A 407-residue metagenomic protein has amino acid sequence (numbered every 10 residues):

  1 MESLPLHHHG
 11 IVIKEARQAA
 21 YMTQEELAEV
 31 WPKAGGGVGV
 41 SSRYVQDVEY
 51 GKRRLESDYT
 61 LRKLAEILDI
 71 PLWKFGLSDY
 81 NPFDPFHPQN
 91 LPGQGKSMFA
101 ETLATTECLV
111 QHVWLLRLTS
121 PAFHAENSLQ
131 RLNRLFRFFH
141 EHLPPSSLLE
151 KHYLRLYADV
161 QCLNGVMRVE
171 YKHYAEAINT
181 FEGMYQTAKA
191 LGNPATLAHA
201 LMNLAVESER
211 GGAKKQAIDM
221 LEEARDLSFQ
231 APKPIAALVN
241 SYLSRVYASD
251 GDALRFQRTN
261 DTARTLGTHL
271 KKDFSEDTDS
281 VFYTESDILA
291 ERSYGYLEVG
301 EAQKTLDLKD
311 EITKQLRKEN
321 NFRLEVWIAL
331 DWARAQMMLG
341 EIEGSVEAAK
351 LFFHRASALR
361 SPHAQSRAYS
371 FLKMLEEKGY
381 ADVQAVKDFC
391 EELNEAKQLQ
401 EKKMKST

Functional and structural regions predicted by a protein language model:
M1-H7, Q94-F99, L103-T407: Conserved binding/catalytic microenvironments
M1-V30: A short, Lys/Arg-rich alpha-helix, primarily the initiator
K14, A28, G39-S42, Q46 (+1 more regions): Key DNA-contacting residues within the recognition helix of helix-turn-helix
W31, E49, T60, L68 (+1 more regions): DNA major-groove recognition helix of helix-turn-helix
P32-L55: Recognition helix of helix-turn-helix/homeodomain-like DNA-binding domains that insert into the DNA major groove
S57-K74: DNA major-groove recognition helix of helix-turn-helix/homeodomain DNA-binding modules
G76-E101: Short, charged recognition helix plus adjacent turn of helix-turn-helix-like nucleic-acid-binding domains
